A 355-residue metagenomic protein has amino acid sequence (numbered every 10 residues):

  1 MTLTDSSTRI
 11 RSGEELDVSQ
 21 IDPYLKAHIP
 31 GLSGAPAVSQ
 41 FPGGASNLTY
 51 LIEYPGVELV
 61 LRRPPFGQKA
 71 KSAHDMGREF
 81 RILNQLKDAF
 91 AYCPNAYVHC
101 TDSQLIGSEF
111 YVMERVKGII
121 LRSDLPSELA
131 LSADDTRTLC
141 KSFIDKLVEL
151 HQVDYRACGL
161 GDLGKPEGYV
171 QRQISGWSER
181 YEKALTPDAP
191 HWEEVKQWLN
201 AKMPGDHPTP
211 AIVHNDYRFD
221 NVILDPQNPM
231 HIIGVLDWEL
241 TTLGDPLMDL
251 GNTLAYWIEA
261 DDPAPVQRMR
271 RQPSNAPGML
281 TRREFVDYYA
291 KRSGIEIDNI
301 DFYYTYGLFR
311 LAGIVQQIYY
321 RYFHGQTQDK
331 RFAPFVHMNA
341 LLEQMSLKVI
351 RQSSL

Functional and structural regions predicted by a protein language model:
T2-L32: Juxta-kinase regulatory segment immediately upstream of eukaryotic protein kinase catalytic domains
A35-E194, W198, K202-I212, P226-M230: ATP-binding pocket architecture of kinase catalytic cores
G164-K165, E296-G307: All-alpha amphipathic helical-bundle segments outside canonical DNA-binding/catalytic cores that form hydrophobic
I212-H214, F219: Catalytic-loop of the protein kinase fold
V222-L224: Hydrophobic residue at the +6 position relative to the catalytic HRD Asp in the kinase catalytic loop
L236-T241: Activation of the activation-loop gatekeeper triad in protein kinase-fold domains
M248-S293, G307-H324: Active-site activation/catalytic loop segments of kinase-like enzymes and analogous catalytic loops in related
I295-N299, R310-L355: Helical subdomain adjoining the active site within ATP-dependent kinase catalytic cores
